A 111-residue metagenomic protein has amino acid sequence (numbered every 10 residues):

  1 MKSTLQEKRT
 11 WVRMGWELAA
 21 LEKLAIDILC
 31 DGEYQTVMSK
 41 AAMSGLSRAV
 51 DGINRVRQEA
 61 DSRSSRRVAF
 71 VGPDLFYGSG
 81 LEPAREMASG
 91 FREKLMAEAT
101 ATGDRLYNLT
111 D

Functional and structural regions predicted by a protein language model:
M1-Q6, Y107-D111: Basic/polar N-terminal segments that are highly enriched at the extreme N-terminus, encompassing both cleavable
K2-G32: N-terminal acidic leader/helix
L18, E22-L29, V50-S64: A structural signal for well-ordered alpha-helices, especially hydrophobic packing surfaces of coiled-coils
C30-A41: Charged, low-complexity interaction regions
S39-D51: Short, charged, amphipathic alpha-helical segments
L46-A49, S62, F76-Y77: Generic preference for hydrophobic/aromatic residues in regular secondary structure cores
S64-D111: Amphipathic alpha-helical binding modules
